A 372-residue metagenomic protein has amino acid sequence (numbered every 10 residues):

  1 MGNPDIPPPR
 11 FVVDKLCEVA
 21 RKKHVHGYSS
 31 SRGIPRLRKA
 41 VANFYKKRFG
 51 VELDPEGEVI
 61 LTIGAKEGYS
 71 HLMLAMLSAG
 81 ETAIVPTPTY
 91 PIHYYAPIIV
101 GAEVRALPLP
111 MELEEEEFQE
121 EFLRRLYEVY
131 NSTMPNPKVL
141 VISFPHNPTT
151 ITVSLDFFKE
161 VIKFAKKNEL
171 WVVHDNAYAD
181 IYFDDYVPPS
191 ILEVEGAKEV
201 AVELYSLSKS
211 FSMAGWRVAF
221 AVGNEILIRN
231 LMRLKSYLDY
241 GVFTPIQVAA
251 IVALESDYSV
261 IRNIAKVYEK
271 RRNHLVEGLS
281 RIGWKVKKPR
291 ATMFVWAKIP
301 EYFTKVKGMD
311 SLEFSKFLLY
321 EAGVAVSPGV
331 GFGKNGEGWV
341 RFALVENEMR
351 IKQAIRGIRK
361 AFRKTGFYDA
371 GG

Functional and structural regions predicted by a protein language model:
M1-G64, H71, R125, A253-S256 (+1 more regions): N-terminal small-domain helix-loop-helix segment of the aminotransferase-like
A75-P97, R124, E128: Conserved PLP-anchoring active-site segment centered on the Schiff-base-forming lysine
V100, K167-N168, I282, A322: Helix C-cap/helix->beta junction micro-motif
L109-D184: Active-site phosphate-binding strand-loop segment of PLP-dependent enzymes
Y127-E128, K305-M309, F317-V326, G331-G372: PLP-dependent enzyme catalytic core of the Aspartate aminotransferase-like
E193-V194, K198-E269, N273-I282, A361-F362: Conserved core segment of the aminotransferase class I/II
I251, K266-V276, V286-P300, G336: Conserved glycine-rich beta-strand-loop-beta hairpin in the small C-terminal domain of fold type I
